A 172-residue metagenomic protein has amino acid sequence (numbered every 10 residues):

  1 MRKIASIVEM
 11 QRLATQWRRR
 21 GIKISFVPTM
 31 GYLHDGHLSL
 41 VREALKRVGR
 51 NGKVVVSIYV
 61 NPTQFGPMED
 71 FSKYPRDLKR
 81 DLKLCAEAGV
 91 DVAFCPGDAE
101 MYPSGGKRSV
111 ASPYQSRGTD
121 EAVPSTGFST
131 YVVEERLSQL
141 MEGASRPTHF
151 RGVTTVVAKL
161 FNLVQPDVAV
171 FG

Functional and structural regions predicted by a protein language model:
M1-G172: Nucleotidyltransferase catalytic core that binds NTPs
